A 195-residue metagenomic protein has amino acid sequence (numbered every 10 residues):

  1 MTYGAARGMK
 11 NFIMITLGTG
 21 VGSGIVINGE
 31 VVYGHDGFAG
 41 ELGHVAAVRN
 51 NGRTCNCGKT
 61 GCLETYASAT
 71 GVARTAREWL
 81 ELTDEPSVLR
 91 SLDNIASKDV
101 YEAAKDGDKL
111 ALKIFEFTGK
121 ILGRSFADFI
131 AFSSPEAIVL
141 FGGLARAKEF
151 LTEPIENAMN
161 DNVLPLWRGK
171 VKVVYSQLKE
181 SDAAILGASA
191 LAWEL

Functional and structural regions predicted by a protein language model:
T2-M9, R49-C55, K59-L195: ATP-binding/phosphotransfer module of carbohydrate and carboxylate kinases, centering on a glycine-rich
M9-Y66: Glycine-rich phosphate-binding loop of actin/hexokinase-like ATP-binding domains
